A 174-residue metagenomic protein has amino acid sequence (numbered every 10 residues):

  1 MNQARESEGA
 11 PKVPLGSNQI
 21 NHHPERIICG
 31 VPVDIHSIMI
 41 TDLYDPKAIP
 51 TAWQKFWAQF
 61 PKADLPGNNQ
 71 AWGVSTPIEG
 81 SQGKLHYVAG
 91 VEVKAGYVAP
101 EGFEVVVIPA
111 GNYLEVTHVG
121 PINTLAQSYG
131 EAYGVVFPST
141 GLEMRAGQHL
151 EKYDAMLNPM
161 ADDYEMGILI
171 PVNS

Functional and structural regions predicted by a protein language model:
M1-S174: A solvent-exposed interaction/effector surface
